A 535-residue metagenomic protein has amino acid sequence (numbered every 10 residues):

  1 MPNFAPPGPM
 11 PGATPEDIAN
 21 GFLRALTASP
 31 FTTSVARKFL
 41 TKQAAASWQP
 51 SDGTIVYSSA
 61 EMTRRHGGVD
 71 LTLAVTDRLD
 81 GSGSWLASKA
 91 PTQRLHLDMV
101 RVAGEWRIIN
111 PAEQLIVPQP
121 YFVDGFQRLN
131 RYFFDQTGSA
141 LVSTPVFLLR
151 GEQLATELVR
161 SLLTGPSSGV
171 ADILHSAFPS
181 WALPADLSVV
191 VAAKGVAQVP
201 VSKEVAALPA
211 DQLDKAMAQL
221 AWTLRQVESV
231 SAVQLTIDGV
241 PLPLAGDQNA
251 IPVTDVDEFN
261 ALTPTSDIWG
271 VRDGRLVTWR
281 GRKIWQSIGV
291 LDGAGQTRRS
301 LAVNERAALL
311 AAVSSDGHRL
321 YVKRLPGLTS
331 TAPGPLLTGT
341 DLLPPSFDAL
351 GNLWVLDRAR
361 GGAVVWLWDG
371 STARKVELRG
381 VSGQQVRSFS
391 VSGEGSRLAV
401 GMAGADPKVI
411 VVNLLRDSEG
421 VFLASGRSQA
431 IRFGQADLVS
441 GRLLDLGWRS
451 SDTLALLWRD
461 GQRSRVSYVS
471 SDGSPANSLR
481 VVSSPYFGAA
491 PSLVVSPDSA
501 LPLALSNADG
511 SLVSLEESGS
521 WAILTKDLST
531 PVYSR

Functional and structural regions predicted by a protein language model:
M1-R535: Bimodal "functional hotspot" detector
